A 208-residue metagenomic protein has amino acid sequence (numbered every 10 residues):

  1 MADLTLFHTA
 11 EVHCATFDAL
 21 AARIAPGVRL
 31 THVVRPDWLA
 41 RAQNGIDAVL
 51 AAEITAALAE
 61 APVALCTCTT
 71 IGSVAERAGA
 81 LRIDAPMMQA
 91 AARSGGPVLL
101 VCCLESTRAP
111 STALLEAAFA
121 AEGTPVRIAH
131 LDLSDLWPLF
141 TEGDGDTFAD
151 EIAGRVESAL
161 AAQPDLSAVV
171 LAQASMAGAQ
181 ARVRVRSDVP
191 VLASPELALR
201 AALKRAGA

Functional and structural regions predicted by a protein language model:
M1-A208: Non-catalytic structural scaffold of enzyme domains
